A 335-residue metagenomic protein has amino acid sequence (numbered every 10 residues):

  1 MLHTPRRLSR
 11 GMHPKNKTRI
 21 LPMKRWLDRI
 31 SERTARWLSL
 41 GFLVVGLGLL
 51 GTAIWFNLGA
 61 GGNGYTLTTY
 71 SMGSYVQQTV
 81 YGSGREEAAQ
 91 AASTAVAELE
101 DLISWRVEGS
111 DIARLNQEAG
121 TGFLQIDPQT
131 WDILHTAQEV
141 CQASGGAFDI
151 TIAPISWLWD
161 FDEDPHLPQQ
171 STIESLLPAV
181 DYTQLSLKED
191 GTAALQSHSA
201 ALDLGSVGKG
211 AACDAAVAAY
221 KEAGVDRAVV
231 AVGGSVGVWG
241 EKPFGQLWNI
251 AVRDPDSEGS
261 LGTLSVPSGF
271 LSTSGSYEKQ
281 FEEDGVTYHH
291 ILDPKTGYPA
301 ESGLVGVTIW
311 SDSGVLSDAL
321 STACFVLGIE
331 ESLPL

Functional and structural regions predicted by a protein language model:
L2-L335: Mature catalytic core of soluble alpha/beta enzymes
